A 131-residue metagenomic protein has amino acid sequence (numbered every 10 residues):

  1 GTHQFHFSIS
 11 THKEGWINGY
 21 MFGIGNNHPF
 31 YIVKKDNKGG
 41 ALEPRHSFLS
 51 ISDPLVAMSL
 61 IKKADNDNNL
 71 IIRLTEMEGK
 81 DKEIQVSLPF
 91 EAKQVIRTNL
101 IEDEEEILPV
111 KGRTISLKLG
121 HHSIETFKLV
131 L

Functional and structural regions predicted by a protein language model:
G1-L131: Terminal accessory/anchoring regions of large secretory-pathway or extracellular enzymes
